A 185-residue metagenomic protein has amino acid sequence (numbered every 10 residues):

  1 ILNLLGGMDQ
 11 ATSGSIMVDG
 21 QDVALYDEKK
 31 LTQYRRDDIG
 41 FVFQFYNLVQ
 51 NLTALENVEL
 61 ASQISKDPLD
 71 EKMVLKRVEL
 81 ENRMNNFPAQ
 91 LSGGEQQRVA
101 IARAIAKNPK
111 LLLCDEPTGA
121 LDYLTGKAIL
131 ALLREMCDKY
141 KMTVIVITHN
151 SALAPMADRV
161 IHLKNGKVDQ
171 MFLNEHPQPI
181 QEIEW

Functional and structural regions predicted by a protein language model:
I1-L163: ABC family nucleotide-binding domain
K167-W185: Conserved beta-strand-loop-alpha-helix hinge in the C-terminal portion of ABC ATPase nucleotide-binding domains
